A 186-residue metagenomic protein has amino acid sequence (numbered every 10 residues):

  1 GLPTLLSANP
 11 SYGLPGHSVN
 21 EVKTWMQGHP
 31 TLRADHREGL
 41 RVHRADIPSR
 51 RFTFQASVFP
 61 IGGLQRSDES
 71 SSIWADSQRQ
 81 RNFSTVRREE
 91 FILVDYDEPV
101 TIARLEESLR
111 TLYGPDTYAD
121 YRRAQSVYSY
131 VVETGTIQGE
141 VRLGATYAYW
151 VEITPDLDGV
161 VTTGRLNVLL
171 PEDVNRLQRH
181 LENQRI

Functional and structural regions predicted by a protein language model:
G1-T4: Bacterial N-terminal signal peptides
S11, P15-G16: N-terminal leader/propeptide segments of preproteins
T24-R176, R185-I186: A cross-family detector of function-defining hotspots
R179-L181: C-terminal, beta-strand-rich globular interaction domains
